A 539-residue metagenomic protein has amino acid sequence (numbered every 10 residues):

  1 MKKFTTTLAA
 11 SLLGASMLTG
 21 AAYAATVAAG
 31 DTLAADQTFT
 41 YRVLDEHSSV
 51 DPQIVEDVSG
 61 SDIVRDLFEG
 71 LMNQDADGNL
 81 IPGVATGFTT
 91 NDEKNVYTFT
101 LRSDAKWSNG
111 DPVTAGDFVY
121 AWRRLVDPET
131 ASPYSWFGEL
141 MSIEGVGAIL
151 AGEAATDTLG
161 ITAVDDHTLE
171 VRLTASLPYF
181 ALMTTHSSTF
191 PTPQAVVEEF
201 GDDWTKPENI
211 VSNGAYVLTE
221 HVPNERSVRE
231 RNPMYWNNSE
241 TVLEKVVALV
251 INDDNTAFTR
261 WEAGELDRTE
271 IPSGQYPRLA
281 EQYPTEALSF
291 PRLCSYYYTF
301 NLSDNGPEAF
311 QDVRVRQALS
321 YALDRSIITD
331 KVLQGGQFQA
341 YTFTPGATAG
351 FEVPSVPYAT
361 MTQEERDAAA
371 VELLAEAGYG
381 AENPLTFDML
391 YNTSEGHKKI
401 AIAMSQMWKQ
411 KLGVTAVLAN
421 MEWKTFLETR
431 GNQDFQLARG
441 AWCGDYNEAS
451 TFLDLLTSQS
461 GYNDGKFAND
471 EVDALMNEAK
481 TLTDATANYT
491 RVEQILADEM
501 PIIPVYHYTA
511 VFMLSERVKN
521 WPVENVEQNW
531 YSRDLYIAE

Functional and structural regions predicted by a protein language model:
T40, T114-A121, D166-R172, S176 (+6 more regions): Alpha-helical secondary-structure segments
R42-D92, N209-S212: N-terminal lobe/hinge region of extracytoplasmic solute-binding protein
D45-S61, V84-A85, D111, P133-Y134 (+4 more regions): A structural "hinge/loop" feature
G87-F137, E170, A257-R260, A309: Aromatic- and charge-enriched surface segment that lines or borders ligand/interaction sites
A148-G152, T156-D157, T162, D166-H167 (+3 more regions): Gly/Pro-rich hinge or "lid" segments in bacterial periplasmic/extracellular proteins
W204-P207, P233-L279: Ligand-site clamp/hinge motif
T329, Q363, V414-G431, T451-E516 (+2 more regions): Extracytoplasmic/peripheral linker and loop segments enriched in polar/acidic and small residues with frequent Thr/Pro
F338-E376, S394-K398: Structural transition elements
